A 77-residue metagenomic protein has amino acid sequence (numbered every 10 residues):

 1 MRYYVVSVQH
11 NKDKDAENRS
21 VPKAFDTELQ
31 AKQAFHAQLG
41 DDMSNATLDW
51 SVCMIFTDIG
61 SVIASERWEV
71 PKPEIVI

Functional and structural regions predicted by a protein language model:
M1-V21, D49: Short aromatic-glycine-(Arg/Gly/Cys) micro-motifs in beta-strand/loop hairpins
V5, Q30-Q33, S44: Generic hydrophobic secondary-structure signal
H10, V21-D26, I55-I59: A generic structural signal for ordered secondary structure
D13, A34, D42: Alpha-helical and His/Cys-centered functional microenvironments
A16-Q33: A short, exposed loop/beta-hairpin motif centered on an aromatic-Gly-Thr core
A37-I77: Short, mixed-charge low-complexity intrinsically disordered segments
